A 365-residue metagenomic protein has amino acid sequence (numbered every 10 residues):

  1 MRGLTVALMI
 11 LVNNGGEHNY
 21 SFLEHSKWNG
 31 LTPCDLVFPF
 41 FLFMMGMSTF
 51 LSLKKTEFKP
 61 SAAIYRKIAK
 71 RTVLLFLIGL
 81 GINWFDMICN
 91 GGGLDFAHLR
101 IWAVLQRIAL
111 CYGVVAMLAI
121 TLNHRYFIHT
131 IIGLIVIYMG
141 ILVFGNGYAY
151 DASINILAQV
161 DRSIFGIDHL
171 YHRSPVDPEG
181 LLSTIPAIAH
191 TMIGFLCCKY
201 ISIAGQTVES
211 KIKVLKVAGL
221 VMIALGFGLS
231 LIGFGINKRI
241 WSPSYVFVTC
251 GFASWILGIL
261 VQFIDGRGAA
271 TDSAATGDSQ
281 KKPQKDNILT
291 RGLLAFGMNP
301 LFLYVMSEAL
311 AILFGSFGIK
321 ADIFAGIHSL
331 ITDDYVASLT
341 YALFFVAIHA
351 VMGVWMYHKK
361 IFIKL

Functional and structural regions predicted by a protein language model:
M1-L365: Alpha-helical transmembrane segments and their immediate juxtamembrane cytosolic regions
